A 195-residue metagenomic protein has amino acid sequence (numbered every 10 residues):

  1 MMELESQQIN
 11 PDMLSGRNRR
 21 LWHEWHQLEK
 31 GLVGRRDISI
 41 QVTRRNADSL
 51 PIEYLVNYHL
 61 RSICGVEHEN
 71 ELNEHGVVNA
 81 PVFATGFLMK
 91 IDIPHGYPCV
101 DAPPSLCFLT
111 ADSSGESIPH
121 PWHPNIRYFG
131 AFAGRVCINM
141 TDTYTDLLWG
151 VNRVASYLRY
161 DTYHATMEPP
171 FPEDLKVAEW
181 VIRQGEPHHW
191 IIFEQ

Functional and structural regions predicted by a protein language model:
M1-G86, G96-Q195: UBC/E2-like fold recognition across ubiquitin and ubiquitin-like conjugation systems, capturing catalytically active
